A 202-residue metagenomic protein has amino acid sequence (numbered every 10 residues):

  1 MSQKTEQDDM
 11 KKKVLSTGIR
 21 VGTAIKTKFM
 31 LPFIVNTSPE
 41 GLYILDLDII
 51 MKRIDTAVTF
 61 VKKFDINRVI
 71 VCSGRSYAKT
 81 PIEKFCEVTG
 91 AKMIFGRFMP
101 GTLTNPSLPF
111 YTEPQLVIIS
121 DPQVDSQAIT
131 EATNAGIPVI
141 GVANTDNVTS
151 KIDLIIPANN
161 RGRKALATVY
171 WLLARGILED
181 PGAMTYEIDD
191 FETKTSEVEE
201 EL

Functional and structural regions predicted by a protein language model:
S2-L202: Ribosome-associated RNA-binding proteins
